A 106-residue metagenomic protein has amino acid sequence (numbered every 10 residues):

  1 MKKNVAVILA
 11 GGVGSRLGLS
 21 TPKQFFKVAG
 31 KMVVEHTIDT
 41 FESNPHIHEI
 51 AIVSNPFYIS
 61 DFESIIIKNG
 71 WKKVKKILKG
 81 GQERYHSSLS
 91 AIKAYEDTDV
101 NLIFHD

Functional and structural regions predicted by a protein language model:
K3-P56: N-terminal glycine-rich phosphate-binding loop and ensuing alpha1 helix
L9, Y58, R84-S88: Conserved donor sugar-nucleotide recognition element shared by glycan-biosynthetic enzymes
V28, V53, L78-K79, H105: Structural motif
F41-E42, I66, Y95: Hydrophobic C-terminal alpha-helix "anchor/cap" residues
S60-I65: Acidic helix N-cap motif at the loop->helix transition within catalytic regions of sugar-transfer enzymes
I67-Q82: Conserved donor nucleotide-binding strand/loop of the catalytic core
R84-D106: Conserved beta-loop-beta/alpha segment of the NTase-like Rossmann-fold superfamily that binds/positions NTPs
